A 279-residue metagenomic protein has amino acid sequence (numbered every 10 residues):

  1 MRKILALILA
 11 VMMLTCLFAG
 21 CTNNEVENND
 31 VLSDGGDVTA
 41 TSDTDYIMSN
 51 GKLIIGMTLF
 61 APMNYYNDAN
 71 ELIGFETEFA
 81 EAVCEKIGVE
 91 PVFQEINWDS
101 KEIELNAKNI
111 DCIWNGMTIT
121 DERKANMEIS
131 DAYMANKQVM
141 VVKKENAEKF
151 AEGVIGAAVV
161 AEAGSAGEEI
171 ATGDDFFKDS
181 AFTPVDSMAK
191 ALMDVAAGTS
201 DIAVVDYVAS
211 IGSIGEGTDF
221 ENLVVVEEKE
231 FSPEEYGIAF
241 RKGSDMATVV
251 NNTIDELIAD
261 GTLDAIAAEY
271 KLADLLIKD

Functional and structural regions predicted by a protein language model:
L17-N29: Bacterial lipoprotein signal-peptidase II cleavage site
E25-E27, S33-D45, S49, A166-D186 (+2 more regions): Ligand-binding clefts/hinges and TM-proximal coupling segments of bilobed small-molecule sensing domains
D30-G116, E269: Extracytoplasmic small-molecule ligand-binding "clamshell" domains of the periplasmic binding protein/Venus flytrap
Y65-A69, A80-V89, G167-D186, I214-D219: Ligand-binding cleft/hinge of the Venus flytrap
E85-K86, Q94-E95, D99-C112, N126-E128 (+3 more regions): Short helices/loops that flank or line small-molecule/ion binding pockets
S100, M117-A125, T172-G173, A196-A197 (+1 more regions): A ligand-binding cleft/hinge motif common to bilobed small-molecule-binding domains
A135-V142, Y207, G215-D255, A273-D279: Periplasmic-binding protein-like
V142-V159: Flexible hinge/capping segments at coil-to-helix
